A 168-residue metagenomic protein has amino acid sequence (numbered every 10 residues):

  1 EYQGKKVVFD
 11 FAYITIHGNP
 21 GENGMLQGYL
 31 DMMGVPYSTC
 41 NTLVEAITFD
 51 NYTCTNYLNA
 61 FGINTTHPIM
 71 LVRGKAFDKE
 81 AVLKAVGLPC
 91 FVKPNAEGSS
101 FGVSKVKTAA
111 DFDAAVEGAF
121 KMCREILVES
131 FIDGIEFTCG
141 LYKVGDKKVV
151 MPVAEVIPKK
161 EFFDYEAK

Functional and structural regions predicted by a protein language model:
E1-L43, I47-F49, T53, Y57 (+1 more regions): ATP-binding N-terminal substructure of ATP-dependent carboxylate-amine bond-forming enzymes
P36, N64, E125: Residue-level detector of anion-binding/catalytic polar loops
Y37, P68, V92, V128 (+1 more regions): Generic preference for hydrophobic
Y57-T65, G118: Basic phosphate/pyrophosphate-binding loop/patch that engages nucleotide-derived ligands
L58-N59, L83-F101, R124-D133: ATP-grasp fold ATP-binding core
T66-M70, C90-E117, E136-T138: Glycine-rich phosphate-binding loop of ATP-grasp-fold ATP-dependent ligases
K107-K168: Phosphate-binding site of ATP-dependent enzymes
